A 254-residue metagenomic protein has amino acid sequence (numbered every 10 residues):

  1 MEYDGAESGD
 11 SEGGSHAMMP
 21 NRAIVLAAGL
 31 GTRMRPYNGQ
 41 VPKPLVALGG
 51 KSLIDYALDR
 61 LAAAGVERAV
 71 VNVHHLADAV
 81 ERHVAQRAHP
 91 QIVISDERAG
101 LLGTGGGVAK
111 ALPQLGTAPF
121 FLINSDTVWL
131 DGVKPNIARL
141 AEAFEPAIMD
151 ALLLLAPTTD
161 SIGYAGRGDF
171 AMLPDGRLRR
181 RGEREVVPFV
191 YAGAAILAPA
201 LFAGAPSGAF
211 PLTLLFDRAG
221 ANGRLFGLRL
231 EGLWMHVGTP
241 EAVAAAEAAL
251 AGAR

Functional and structural regions predicted by a protein language model:
Y3-D4, E12-V25, A47, K51-N124 (+4 more regions): Conserved N-terminal catalytic core of the sugar/cofactor nucleotidyltransferase
A27-M34: Conserved adenylation A10 loop of the ANL superfamily
A28, V73-H74, S125, A156-P157 (+1 more regions): Cofactor-binding loop segments of dinucleotide-utilizing enzymes, especially the Rossmann-like FAD- and NAD(P)+-binding
M34, V80-V84, A246: Hydrophobic packing residues within well-ordered alpha-helices of enzyme cores
P36-G39: Conserved catalytic-core motifs of eukaryotic protein kinase domains, centered on the activation segment
H75, A151-D169: Short beta-strand-to-loop element that shapes/binds the nucleotide-sugar donor at the catalytic cleft/hinge
P119-F121, V128, G132-P146, T159-I162 (+1 more regions): Catalytic-core segments of class I nucleotidyltransferases/pyrophosphorylases that form NMP-activated intermediates
